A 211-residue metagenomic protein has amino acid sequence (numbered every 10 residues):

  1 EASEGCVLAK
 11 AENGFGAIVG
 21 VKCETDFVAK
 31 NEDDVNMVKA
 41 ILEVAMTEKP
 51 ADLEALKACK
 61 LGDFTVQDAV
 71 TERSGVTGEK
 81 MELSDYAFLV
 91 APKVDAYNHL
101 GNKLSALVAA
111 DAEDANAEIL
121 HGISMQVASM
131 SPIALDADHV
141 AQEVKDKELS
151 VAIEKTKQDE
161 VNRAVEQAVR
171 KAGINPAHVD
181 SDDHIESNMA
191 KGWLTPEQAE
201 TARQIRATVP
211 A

Functional and structural regions predicted by a protein language model:
E1-A211: N-terminal assembly/interaction segments in proteins that build large macromolecular machines
